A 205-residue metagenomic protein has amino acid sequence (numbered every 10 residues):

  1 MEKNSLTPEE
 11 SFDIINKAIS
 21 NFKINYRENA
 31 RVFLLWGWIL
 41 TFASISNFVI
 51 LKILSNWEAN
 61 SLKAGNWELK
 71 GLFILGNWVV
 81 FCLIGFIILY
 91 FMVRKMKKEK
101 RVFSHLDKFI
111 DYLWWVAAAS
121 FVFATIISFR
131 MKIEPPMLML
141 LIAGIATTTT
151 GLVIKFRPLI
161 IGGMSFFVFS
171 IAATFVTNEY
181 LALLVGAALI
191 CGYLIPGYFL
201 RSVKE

Functional and structural regions predicted by a protein language model:
M1-R31: N-terminal juxtamembrane cytosolic/stromal segments of multi-pass membrane proteins
K23-A119: Selected alpha-helical membrane-embedding segments in polytopic membrane proteins
K23-L34, E68-L72, D107, R130-I133 (+4 more regions): Membrane-water interface of alpha-helical transmembrane segments
I39, A43-S46, I84, S120-F123 (+3 more regions): Membrane-embedded alpha-helical transmembrane segments of multi-pass integral membrane proteins
S46, I50, I88, M92 (+5 more regions): Alpha-helical membrane-inserting segments
K52-A59, V93-R101, F129-I133, L152-L159 (+2 more regions): Transmembrane helix-loop junctions in multipass membrane proteins, especially transporters and channels
K100-L159: Membrane-proximal helix-loop-helix units in multi-pass membrane proteins
A143-E205: Terminal transmembrane helical module of multi-pass membrane proteins
